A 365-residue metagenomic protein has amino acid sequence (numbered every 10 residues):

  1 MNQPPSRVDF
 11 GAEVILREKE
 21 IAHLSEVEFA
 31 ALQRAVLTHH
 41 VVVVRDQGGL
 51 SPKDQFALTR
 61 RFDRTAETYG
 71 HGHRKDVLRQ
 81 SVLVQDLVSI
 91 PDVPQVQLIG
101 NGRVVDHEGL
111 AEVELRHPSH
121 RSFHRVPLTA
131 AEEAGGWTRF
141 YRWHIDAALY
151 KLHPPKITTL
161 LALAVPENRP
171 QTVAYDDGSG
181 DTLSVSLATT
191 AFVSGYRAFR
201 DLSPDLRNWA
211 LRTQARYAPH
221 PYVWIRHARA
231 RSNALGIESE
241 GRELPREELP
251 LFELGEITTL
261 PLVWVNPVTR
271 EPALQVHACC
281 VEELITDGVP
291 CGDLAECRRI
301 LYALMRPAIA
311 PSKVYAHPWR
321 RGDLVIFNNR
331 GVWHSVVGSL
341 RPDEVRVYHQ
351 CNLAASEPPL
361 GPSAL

Functional and structural regions predicted by a protein language model:
N2-H39, V43-R321, R330-L365: Non-heme Fe(II) oxygenase catalytic core, chiefly the N-lobe of the double-stranded beta-helix
